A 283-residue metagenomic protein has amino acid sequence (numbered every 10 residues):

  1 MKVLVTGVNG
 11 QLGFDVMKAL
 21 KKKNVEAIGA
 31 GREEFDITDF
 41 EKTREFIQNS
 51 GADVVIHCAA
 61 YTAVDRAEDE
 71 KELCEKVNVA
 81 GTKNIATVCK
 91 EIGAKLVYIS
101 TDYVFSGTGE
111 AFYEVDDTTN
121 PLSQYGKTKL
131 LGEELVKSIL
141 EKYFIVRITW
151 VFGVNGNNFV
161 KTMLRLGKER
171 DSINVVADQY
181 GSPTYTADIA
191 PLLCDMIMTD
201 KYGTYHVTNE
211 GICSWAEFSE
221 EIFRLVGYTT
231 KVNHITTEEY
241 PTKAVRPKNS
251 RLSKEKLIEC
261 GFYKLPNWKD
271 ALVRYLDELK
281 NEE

Functional and structural regions predicted by a protein language model:
V3-L20: N-terminal Rossmann NAD(P)H-binding glycine-rich loop of SDR-like oxidoreductase domains
T6, A30, V55-A59, L96-T101 (+2 more regions): SDR active-site strand-loop-helix element
K21, V25-E45: Adenosine-cofactor binding site in Rossmann-like domains, unifying the SAM/SAH pocket of S-adenosylmethionine-dependent
F40-V77, V88: NAD(P)H-binding glycine-rich loop region in Rossmannoid oxidoreductase-like domains and their noncatalytic homologs
K76, A80-N84, V104-V146, V151-F152: Catalytic helix-loop patch of NAD(P)-dependent Rossmann-fold dehydrogenases
E134-G181, A187-D188, C194: NAD(P)-dependent short-chain dehydrogenase/reductase
L192, T199-P241, K248: Mid/C-terminal beta-alpha module of Rossmann-like enzyme folds, strongest in SDR-family dehydrogenases/epimerases
S214-A216, E220, T236-L279, E283: Conserved C-terminal active-site "lid" loop/helix of NAD(P)H-dependent oxidoreductases that clamps the redox cofactor
